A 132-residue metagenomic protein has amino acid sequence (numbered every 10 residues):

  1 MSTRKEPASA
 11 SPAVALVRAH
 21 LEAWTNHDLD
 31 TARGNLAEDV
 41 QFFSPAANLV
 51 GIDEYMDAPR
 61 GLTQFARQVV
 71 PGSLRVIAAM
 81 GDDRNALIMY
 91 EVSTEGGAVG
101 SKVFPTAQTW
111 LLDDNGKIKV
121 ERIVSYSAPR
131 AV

Functional and structural regions predicted by a protein language model:
S2-P12, A23, Q41-F43, M56-V132: A beta-strand edge to alpha-helix "cap/lid" segment located at domain peripheries
R18-T25, G34-L49: Short, solvent-exposed secondary-structure junction/capping segments
L49-D57: Short beta-edge strand/loop motif at the mouth of beta-sheet-based domains
